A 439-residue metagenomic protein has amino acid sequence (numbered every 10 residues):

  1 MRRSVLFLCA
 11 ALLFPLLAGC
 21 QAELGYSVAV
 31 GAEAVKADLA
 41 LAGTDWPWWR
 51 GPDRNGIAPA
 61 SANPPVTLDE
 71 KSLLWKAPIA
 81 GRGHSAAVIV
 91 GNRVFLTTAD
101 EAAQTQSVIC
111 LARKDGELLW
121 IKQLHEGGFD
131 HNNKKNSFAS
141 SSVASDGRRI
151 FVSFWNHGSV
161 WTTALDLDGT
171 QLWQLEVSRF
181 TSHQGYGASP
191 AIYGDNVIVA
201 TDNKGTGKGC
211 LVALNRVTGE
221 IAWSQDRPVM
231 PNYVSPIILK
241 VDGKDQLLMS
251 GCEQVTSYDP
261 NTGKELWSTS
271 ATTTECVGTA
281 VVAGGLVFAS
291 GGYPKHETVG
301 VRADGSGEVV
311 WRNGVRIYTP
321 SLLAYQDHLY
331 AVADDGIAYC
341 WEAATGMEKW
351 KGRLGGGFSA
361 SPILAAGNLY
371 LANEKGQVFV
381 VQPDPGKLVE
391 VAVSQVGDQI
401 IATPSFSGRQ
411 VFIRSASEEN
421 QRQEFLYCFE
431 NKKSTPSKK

Functional and structural regions predicted by a protein language model:
M1-S4: Positively charged n-region of N-terminal signal peptides that target proteins for export
F7-A18: Bacterial N-terminal signal peptides
G19-K439: Noncatalytic, solvent-exposed loop/strand surfaces of beta-propeller-type extracellular/periplasmic domains
